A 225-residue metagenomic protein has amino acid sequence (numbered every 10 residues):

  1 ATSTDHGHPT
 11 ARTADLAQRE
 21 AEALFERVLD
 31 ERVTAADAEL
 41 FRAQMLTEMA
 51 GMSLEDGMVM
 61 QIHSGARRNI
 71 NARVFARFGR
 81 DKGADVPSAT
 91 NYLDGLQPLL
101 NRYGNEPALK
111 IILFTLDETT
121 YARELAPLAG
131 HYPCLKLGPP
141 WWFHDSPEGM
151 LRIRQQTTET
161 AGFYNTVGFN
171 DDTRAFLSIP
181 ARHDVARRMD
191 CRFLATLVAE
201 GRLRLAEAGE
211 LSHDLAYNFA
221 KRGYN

Functional and structural regions predicted by a protein language model:
S3-T120: Divalent metal-binding pocket/active-site signature
A14-L16, I70-G79, Y121-A129, P147-R154 (+1 more regions): Histidine/acidic-residue-rich catalytic or RNA/ligand-binding cores of hydrolases and nuclease-related proteins
V28-A36, D81, L109-I111, L137-P139 (+2 more regions): Glycine- and acidic
Q61-G65, I112-F114, L137-W141, F163-R182: Short acidic/histidine-rich active-site segments
F78, A84-G95, P140, L177-A181 (+3 more regions): Catalytic or ion-translocation cores adjacent to nucleophile or general acid/base/metal-coordination motifs in diverse
N105-L109, G130-K136: Glycine-enriched alpha-helix->loop->beta-strand junction motifs that scaffold or abut catalytic
D117-T119, L137-Q155, R204-N225: C-terminal helical cap
F163-Y164, A181-N225: Mid-to-C-terminal alpha-helical segments outside catalytic/metal-binding sites
